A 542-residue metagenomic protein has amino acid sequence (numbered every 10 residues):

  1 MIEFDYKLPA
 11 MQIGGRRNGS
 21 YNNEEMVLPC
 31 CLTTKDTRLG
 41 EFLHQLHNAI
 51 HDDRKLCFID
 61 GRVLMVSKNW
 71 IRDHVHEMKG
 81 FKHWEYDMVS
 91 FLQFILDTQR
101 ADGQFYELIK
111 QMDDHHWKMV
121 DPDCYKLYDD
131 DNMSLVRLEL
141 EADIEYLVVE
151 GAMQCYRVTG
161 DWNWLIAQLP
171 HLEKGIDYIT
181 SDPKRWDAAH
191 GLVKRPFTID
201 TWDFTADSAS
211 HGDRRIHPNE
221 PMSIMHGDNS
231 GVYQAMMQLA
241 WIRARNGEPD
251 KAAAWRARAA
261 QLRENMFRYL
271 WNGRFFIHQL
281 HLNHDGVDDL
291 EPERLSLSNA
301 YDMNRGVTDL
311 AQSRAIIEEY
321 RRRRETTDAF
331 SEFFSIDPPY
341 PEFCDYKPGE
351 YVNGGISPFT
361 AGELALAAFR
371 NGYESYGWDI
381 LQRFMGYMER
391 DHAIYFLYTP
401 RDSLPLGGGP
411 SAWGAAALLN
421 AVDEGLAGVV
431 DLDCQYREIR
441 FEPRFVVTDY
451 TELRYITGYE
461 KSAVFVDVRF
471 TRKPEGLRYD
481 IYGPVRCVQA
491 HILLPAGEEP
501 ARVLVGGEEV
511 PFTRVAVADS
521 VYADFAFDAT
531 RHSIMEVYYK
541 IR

Functional and structural regions predicted by a protein language model:
M1-K68, R157, W162-W164, E173-T180 (+3 more regions): Acidic/polar, glycine-enriched structural segments that form the non-catalytic walls/loops of the carbohydrate-binding
G14, G19-T34, G40-A49, V66-R72 (+9 more regions): Catalytic cores of carbohydrate-active enzymes
R62-V63, V75-K79, V287, V488-Q489: Short alpha-helical segments and helix-capping/turn motifs at coil-helix boundaries
V63, M112-L147, T180-A257, G273-Y301 (+2 more regions): The feature captures the catalytic groove of carbohydrate-active enzymes
S67-R195, M225-N229, Y233, G355-A365 (+3 more regions): Aromatic-rich carbohydrate-recognition surfaces in CAZymes
W84-D87, T98-A101, V158, Y269-G273 (+5 more regions): Secondary-structure transition/capping motifs at alpha-helix termini and the adjoining loop/turn into the next element
I216-M222, D288-R323, Y351, G355-S375 (+4 more regions): Aromatic (Trp/Tyr) and acidic
E363-R542: Non-catalytic C-terminal accessory modules of carbohydrate-active enzymes
